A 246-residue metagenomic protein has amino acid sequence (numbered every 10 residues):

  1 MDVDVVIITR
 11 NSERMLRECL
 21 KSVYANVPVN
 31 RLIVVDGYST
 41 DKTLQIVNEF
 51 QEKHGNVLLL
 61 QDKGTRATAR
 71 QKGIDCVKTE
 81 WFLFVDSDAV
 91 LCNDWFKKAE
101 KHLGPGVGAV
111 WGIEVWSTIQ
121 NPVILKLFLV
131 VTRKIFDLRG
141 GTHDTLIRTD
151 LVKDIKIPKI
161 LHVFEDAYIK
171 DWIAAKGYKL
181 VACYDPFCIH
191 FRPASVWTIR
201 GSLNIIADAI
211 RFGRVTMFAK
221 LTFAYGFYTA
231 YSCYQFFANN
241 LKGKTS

Functional and structural regions predicted by a protein language model:
N11-A25: Short, well-formed alpha-helical segments that are part of the catalytic scaffolds of diverse glycosyltransferases
S22, D36-Q45, A89: A conserved acidic beta->alpha catalytic loop
Q61-V77: Glycine-rich, basic loop-to-helix element that forms the pyrophosphate-binding segment of sugar-nucleotide handling
F82: Short aromatic/hydrophobic "clamp" motif used to bind/position activated sugar donors
D94-V123: Conserved donor NDP-sugar-binding/catalytic core segment of glycosyltransferases
W116-S117, L129-I147, H162: A recurrent flexible, glycine/aromatic-enriched loop bordering the glycosyltransferase active site that acts as
H162-D171: Acidic donor-binding loop at a coil-to-helix junction in glycosyltransferase catalytic cores that engages
S195-S246: Non-catalytic, C-terminal membrane-associated alpha-helical segments of glycosyltransferases
